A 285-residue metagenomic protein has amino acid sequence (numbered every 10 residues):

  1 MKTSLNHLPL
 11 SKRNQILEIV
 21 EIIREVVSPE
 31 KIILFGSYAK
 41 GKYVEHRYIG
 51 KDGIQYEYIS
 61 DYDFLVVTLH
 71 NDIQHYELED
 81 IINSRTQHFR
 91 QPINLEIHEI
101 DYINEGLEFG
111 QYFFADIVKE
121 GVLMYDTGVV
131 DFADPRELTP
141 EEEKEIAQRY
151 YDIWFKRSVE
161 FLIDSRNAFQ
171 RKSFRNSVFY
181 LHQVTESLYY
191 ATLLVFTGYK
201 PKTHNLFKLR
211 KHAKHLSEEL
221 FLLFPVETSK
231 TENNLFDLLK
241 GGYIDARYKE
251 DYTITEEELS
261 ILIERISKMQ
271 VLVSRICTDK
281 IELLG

Functional and structural regions predicted by a protein language model:
K2-V26, E45-E108: Metal-dependent nucleotidyltransferase catalytic core
E25, K31, D72-D80, N94-G285: Terminal alpha-helical segments
E30-K51: Short gly/ser-rich loop at a beta-strand->alpha-helix junction or flexible surface loop bordering the NTP-binding
